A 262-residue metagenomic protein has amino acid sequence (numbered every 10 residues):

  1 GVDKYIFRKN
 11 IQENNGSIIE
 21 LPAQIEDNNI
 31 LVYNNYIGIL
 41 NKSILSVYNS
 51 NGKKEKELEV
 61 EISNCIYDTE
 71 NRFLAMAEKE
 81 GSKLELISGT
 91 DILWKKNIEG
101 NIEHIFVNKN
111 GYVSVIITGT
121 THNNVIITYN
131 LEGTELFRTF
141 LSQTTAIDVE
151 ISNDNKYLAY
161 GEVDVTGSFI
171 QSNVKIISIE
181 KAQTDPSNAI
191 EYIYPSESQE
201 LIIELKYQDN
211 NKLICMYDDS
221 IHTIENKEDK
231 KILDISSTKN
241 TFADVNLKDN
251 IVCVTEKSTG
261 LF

Functional and structural regions predicted by a protein language model:
G1-S82, L86, W94: N-terminal "mature head" segments of proteins
K9-N10, N14-P22, G52-E59, T90-N97 (+3 more regions): A short beta-strand motif characteristic of beta-propeller blades
A23-L31, E61-R72, G100-K109, Q143-S152 (+2 more regions): Repeated scaffold domains used in trafficking and secretory/extracellular systems, primarily beta-propellers
N28-N41, L45-S46, Y67-K79, K83-E85 (+5 more regions): Short beta-strand elements that form the blades of beta-propeller/WD-repeat-like and other beta-sheet-rich scaffold
I44, V125-I127, N173-K175: A short loop-to-beta-strand structural motif that recurs across blades of beta-propeller domains
N49-N51, S88-T90, Y129-G133, I179-A182 (+1 more regions): Short loop/turn segments that connect beta-strands within beta-propeller blades
K54-E162, S168: Non-cytosolic head/periplasmic domains of membrane-anchored proteins
V163-F262: Extracytoplasmic/luminal low-complexity segments enriched in Pro/Gly and acidic/polar residues that act as flexible
